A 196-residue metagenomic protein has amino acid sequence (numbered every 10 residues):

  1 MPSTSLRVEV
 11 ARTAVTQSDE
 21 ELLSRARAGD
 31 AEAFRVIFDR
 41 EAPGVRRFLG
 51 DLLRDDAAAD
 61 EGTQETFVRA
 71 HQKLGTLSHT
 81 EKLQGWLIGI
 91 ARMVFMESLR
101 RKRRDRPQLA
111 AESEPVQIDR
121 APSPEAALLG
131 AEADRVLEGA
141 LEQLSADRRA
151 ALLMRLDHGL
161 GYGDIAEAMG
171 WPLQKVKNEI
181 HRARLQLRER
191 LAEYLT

Functional and structural regions predicted by a protein language model:
M1-E9, R25, R54, P124 (+3 more regions): C-terminal edge and immediately downstream basic/flexible tail or linker adjoining helix-turn-helix-like DNA-binding
T4-S5, R12-T16, E97, D105-G130 (+2 more regions): Internal acidic/polar
A11-T13, R27-V36, R46-E65, T76-S78 (+2 more regions): Short, charged helix-capping/linker segments at alpha-helix termini
Q17, S24, A28-A31, R120-M154 (+1 more regions): Amphipathic alpha-helical segment used for protein-protein interaction
I37, E41, V45, T66 (+2 more regions): Residue-level preference for hydrophobic side chains embedded in well-ordered alpha helices
R40-P43, L52-R54, L153-L160: Short helix-capping/turn signature of helix-turn-helix
Q72-H79, G89-A110, P122, G130 (+2 more regions): Arg/Lys-rich amphipathic alpha helix in sigma70-family domain 2
R92, M96, R100, R148 (+3 more regions): DNA-recognition helix of helix-turn-helix
